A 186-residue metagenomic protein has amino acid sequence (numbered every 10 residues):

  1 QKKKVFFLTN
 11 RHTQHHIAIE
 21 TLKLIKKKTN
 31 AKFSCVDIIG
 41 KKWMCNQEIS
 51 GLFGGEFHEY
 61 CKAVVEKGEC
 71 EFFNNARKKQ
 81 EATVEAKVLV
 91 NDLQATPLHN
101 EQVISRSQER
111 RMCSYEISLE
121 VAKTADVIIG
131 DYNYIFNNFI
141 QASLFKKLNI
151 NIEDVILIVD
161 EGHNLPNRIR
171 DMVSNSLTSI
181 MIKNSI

Functional and structural regions predicted by a protein language model:
K2-I128, F136: A substrate-engagement module of RecA-like helicase motors
T13-H16, E20-T21, Q108-I186: Signature of the SF2 helicase/ATPase Hel1-core->accessory helical subdomain module
